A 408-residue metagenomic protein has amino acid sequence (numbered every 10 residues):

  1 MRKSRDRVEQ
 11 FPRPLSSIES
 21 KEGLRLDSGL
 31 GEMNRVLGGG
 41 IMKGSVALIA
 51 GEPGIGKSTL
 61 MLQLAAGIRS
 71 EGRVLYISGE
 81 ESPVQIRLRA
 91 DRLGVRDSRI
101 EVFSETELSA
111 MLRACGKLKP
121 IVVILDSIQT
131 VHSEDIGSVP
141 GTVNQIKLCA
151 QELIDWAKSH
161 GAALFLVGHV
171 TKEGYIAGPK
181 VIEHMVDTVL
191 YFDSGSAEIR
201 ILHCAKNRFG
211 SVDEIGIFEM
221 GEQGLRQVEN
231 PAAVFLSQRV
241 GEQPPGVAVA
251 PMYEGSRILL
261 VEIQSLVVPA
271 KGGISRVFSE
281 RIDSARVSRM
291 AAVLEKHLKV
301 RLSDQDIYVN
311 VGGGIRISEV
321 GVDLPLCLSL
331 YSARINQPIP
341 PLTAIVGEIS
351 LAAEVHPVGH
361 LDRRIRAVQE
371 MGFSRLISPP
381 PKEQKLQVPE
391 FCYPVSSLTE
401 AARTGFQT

Functional and structural regions predicted by a protein language model:
M1-L37, M42-L48, I55-L62, A66 (+5 more regions): Peripheral, non-AAA+ core regions of ATP-driven protein-machinery
E52, G79: P-loop (Walker A) phosphate-binding loop of NTP-binding proteins
V74-S78: Conserved RecA-like ASCE P-loop NTPase motor core of nucleic-acid helicases/translocases
S82: Conserved Rossmann-like nucleotide-cofactor binding loop
S104-T106: Conserved helicase motor
